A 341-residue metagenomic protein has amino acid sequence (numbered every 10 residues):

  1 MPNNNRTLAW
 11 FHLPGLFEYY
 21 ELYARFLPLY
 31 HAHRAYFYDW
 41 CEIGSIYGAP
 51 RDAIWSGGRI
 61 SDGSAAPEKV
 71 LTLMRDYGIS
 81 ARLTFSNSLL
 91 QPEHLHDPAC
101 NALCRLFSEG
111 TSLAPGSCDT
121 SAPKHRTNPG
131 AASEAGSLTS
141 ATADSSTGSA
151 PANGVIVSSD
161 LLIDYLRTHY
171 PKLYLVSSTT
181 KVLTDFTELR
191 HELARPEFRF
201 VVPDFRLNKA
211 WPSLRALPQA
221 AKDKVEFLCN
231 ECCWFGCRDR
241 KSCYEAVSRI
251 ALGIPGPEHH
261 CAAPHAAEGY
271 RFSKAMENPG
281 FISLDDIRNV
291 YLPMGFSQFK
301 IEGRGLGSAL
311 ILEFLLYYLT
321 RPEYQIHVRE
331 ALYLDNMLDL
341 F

Functional and structural regions predicted by a protein language model:
P2-L113, S149-E192, E197-F341: Active-site pocket-lining/capping segments in soluble small-molecule metabolic enzymes
T111-P151: Intrinsically disordered, low-complexity terminal tails and inter-domain linkers enriched for S/T/G/P/D/E
